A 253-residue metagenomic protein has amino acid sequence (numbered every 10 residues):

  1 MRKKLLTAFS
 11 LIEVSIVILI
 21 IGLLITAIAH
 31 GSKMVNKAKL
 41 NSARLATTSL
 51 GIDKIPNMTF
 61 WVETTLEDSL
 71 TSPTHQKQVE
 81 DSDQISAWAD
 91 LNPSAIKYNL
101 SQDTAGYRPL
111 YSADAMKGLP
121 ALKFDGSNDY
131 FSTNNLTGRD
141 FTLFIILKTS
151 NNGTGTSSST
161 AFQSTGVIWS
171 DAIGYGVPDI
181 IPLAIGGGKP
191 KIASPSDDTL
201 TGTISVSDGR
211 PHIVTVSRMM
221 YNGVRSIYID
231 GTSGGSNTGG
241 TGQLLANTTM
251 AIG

Functional and structural regions predicted by a protein language model:
M1-K4: N-terminal secretory signal peptides that target proteins for export/translocation
T7-S32: N-terminal single-pass transmembrane signal-anchor helix
T26-A27, S32-V35, K39-K97: GGW-centered surface loops in extracellular recognition modules
S32, N57-D68, T142-N151, I213 (+2 more regions): Extracellular, beta-strand-rich glycan-interacting domains
S49-K54, S112-D114, N134-T137, G242: A general structural signal for short secondary-structure junctions and capping/turn motifs
N57-T59, S82-Q84, W88, L119 (+4 more regions): Extracellular structured ligand-interaction cores
W61, T65-E67, W88, D125-D129 (+4 more regions): Beta-strand repeat scaffolds of extracellular/surface proteins
N92-S127, F144-G155, A172-A246: Extracellular glycan-interaction surfaces
